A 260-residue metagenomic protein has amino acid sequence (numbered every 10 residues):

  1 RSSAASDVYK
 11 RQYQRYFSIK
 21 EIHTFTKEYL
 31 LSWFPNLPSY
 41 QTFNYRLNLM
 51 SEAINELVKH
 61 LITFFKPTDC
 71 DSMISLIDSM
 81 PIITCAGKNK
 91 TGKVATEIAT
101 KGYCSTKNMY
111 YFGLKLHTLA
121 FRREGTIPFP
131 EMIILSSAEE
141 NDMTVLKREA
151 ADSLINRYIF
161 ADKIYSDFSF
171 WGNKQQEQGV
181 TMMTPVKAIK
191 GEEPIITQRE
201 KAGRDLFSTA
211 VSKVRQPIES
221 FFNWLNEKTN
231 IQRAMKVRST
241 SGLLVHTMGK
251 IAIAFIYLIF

Functional and structural regions predicted by a protein language model:
S2-Y9: Short, small-residue-biased leader/transition segments that mark boundaries at the very start of proteins
K10, F25, S39, F43 (+7 more regions): Short, conserved catalytic/metal-binding motifs centered on acidic residues
Y16-H23, T126, T229-I231, A254-F260: Short helix-capping/linker segments at secondary-structure and domain boundaries
E21-P35: DNA-recognition alpha helix
P35-E52: Major-groove recognition helix of helix-turn-helix-like DNA-binding domains
T63-N173, K187: Polybasic low-complexity intrinsically disordered regions
R157-F160, N173-T181, S239-F260: Anion-binding and metal-coordination hotspots
Y158, K163-M235: Helix-centered, glycine/charged polyanion-binding patches within enzymatic domains that contact phosphate-containing
